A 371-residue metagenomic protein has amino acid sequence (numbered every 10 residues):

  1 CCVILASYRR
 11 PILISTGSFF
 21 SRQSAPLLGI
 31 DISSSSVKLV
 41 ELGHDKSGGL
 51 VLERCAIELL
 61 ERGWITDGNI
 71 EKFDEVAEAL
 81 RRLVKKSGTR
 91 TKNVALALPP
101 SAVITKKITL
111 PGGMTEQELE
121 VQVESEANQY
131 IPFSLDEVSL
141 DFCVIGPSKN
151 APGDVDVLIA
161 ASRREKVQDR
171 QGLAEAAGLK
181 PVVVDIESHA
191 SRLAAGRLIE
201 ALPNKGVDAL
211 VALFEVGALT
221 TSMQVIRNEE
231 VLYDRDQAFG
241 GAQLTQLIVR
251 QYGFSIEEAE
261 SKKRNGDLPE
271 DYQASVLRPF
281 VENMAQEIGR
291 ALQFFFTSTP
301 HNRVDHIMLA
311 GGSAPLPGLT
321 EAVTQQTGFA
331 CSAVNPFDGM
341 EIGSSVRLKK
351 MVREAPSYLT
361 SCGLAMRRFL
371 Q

Functional and structural regions predicted by a protein language model:
C1-Q371: Hydrophobic/aromatic-enriched cytosolic interaction surfaces used to assemble or bind macromolecules
